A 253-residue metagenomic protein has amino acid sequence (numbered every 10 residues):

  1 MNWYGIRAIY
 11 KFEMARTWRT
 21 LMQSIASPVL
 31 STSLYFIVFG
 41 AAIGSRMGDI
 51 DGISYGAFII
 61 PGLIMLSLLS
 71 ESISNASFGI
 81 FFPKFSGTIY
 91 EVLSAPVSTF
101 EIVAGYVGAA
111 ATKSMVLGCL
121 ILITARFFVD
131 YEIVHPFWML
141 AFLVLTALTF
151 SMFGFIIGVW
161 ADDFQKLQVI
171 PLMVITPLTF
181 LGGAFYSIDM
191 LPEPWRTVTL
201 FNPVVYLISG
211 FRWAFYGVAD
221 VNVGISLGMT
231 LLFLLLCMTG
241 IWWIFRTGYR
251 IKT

Functional and structural regions predicted by a protein language model:
M1-P136, A141-T253: Hydrophobic transmembrane alpha-helices and immediately adjacent juxtamembrane helices of multi-pass inner-membrane
